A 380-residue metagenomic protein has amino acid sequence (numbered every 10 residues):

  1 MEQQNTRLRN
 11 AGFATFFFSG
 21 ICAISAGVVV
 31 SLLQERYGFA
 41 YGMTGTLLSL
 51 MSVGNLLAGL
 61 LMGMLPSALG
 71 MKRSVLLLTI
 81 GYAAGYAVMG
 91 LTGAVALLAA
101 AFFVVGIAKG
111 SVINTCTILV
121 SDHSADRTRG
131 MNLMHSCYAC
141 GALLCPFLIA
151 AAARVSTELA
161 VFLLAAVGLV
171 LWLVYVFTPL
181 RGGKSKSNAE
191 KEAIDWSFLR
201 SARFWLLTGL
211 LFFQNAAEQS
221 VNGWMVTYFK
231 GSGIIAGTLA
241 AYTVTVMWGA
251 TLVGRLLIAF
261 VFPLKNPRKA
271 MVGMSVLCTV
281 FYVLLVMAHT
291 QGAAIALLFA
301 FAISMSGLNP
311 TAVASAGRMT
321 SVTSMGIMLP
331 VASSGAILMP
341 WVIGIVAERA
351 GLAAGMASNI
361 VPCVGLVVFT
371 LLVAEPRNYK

Functional and structural regions predicted by a protein language model:
I24, M51-L60, L143, W248-L256 (+1 more regions): Residue-level signature of mid-helix packing/kink "hotspots" within the transmembrane helices of 12-pass Major
A26-G27, A202-V253: Extracytoplasmic gate region of multi-pass secondary transporters
G38, G70, L91-A96, A125 (+3 more regions): Helix-breaking motifs and short loop linkers at transmembrane-helix boundaries and internal kinks in secondary membrane
L57-V95: Conserved MFS/SLC helix-loop-helix module at the cytosolic interface between two early adjacent transmembrane helices
A58-G70, A153, G254-N266, A347-E348: Helix-to-loop junctions at the C-terminal end of transmembrane segments in multipass secondary transporters
A101-S136: Cytoplasmic helix-loop-helix junction between adjacent transmembrane helices in 12-TM secondary transporters
D126-R127, N132-G183: Helix-loop-helix hairpin linking two adjacent transmembrane segments in secondary transporters
K265-A312: C-terminal transmembrane helical hairpin of 12-TM major facilitator-type secondary transporters
